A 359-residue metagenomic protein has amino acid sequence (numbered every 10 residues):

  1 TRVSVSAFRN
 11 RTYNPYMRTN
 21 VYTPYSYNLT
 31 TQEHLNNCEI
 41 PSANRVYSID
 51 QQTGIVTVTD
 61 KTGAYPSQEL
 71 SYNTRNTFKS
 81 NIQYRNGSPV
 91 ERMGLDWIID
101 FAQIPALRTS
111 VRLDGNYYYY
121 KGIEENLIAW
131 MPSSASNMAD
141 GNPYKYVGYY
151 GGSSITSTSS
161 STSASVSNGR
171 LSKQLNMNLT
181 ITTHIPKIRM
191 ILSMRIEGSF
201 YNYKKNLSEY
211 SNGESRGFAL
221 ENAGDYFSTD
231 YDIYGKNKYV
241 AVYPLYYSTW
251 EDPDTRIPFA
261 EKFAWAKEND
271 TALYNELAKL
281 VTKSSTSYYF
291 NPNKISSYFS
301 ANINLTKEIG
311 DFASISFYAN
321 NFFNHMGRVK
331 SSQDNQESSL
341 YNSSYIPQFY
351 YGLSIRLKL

Functional and structural regions predicted by a protein language model:
T1, R11, F101-L107, H184-K187 (+3 more regions): Outer-membrane beta-barrel strand-turn architecture
T1, V5, L95-F101, M177-I185 (+4 more regions): Residues on the lipid-exposed face of transmembrane beta-strands in outer-membrane beta-barrel proteins
R2, F8-R75, N324-Q333: Surface-exposed extracellular loop regions of Gram-negative outer-membrane beta-barrel proteins, predominantly
S6-F8, R112-N116, S193-E197, Y318-N320 (+1 more regions): Transmembrane beta-strands of outer-membrane beta-barrel proteins
A7, Y16-Y22, L29, Q83 (+3 more regions): Outer-membrane beta-barrel translocator domains and adjoining extracellular loop/strand segments of Gram-negative
L35-G213, G217-L220: Gram-negative outer-membrane beta-barrel transporters
S80-N86, T162-N168, Y288-N291, N302 (+1 more regions): Extracellular loop and loop/strand-boundary signature of outer-membrane beta-barrel proteins
E197-S284, I295-Y298, T306-L359: C-terminal beta-signal and adjacent terminal beta-strands/loops of Gram-negative outer-membrane beta-barrel proteins
